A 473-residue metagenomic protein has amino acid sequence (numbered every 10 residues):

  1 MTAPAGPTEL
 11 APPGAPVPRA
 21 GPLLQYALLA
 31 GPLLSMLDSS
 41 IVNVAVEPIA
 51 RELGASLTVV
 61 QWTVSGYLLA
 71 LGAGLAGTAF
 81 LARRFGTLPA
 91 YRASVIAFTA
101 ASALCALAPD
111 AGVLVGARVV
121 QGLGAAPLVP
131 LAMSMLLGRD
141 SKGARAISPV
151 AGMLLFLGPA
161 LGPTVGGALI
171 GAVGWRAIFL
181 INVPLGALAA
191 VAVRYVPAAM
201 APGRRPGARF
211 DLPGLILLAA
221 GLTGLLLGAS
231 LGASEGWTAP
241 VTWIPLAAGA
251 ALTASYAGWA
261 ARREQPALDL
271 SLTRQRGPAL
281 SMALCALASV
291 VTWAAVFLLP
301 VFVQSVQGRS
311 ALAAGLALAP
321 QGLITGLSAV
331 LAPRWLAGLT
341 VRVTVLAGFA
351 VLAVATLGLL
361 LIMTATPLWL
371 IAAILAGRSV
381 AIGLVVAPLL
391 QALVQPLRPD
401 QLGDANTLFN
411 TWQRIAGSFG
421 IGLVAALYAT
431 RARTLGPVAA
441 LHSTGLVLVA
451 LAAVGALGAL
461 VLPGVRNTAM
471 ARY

Functional and structural regions predicted by a protein language model:
M1-A20, P202-P206, V461-Y473: Intrinsic disorder in cytosolic terminal tails and internal cytosolic loops of multi-pass membrane transporters
G21-V46, E52-A79, G86-Y91, V95-I96 (+11 more regions): 12-transmembrane solute porter fold
L75-G77, R83-P213, P399: Helix-loop-helix hairpins in multi-pass membrane proteins, especially solute transporters
A103-L104, T164, A168, T223 (+3 more regions): Alpha-helical transmembrane segments of multipass membrane proteins
L136-D140, V193-A198, A229, A257-R262 (+2 more regions): Structural signal for the C-terminal ends of transmembrane alpha-helices and the immediately following loop
L157-V173, T223, L227, I415-R431: A gly/Pro-rich, aromatic-decorated transmembrane alpha-helix motif that marks the paired, flexible gating helices
G167-A168, L185-R194, L218-S230, A248-A250 (+1 more regions): Small-residue-rich transmembrane alpha-helical segments that form helix-helix packing/gating elements in polytopic
A219-T242, A257-G258, L448: Phenylalanine-glycine-rich, low-complexity intrinsically disordered regions, typified by the FG/GLFG repeat domains
